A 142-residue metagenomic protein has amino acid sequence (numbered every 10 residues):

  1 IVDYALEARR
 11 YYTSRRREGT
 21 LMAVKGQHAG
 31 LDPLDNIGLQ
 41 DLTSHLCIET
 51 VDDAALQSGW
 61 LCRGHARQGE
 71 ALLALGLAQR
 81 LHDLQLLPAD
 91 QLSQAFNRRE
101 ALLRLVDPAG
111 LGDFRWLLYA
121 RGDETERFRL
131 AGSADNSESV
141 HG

Functional and structural regions predicted by a protein language model:
I1-G142: Long, Lys/Arg- and hydrophobic-enriched amphipathic alpha-helices
